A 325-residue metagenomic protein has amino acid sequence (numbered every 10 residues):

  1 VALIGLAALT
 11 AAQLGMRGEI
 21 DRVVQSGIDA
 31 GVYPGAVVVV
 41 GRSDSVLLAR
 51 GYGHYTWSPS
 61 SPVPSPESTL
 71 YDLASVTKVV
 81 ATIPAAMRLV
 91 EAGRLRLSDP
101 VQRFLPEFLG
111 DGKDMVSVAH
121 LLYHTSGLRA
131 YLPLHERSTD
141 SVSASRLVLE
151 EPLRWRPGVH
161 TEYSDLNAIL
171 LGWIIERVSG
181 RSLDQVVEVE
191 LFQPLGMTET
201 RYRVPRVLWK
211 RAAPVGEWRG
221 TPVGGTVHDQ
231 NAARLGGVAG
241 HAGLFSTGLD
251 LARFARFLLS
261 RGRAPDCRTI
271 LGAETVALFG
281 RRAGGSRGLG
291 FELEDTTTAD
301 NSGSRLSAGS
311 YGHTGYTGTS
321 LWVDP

Functional and structural regions predicted by a protein language model:
V1, G5-G18: Bacterial Sec-dependent signal peptides at the C-terminal "C-region" and cleavage site
L14-Y71, R94-R96, R146, D229: Short, conserved catalytic-motif segment at the N-terminal edge
Q25-G27, L70, R305-Y311, T317-G318: Short, P/G- and charge-enriched loop/turn segments at secondary-structure junctions
D29-V39, P59-H120, L153-N167, A239-A242: Short active-site loop at a secondary-structure junction that contains or immediately precedes the catalytic residue(s)
V37-V39, L47, D72, H120-L122 (+2 more regions): Structural recognition of the beta-strand scaffold that forms the well-ordered cores of secreted hydrolase catalytic
D111-G312: Short, surface-exposed loop or secondary-structure junction motifs that flank catalytic or metal-binding residues
G243, S310, T317-P325: Short, surface-exposed beta-strand/loop micro-motifs that present aromatic residues
